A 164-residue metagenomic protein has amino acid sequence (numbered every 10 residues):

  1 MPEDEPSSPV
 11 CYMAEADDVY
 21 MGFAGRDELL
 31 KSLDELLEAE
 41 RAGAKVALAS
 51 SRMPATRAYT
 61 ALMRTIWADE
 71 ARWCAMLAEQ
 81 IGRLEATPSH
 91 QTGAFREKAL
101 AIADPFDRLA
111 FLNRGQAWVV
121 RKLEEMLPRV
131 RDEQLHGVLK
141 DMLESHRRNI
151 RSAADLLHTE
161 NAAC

Functional and structural regions predicted by a protein language model:
M1-S7, V19-G22, L33-E35, D69-G82 (+2 more regions): Short, mixed-charge, low-aromatic patches
P2-E3, R57-T92, S152-A163: Conserved alpha-helical segments that form or flank metal/cofactor-binding pockets of metalloenzymes
E3-E5, E15, E35-E40, E70 (+6 more regions): Glutamate identity and glutamate-enriched acidic tracts
E5-P54, F106-V130, N149: Alpha-helical bundle segments that constitute or directly flank the non-heme di-iron/ferroxidase center
D17, P88-A103, M142, C164: Charge-rich, acidic-biased intrinsically disordered regions
G25-L36, R52-M76, A103-L112, Q134-R147: Alpha-helical scaffold segments that form or flank carboxylate-/histidine-based iron centers
G82, A86-P88, A101-I102, E125-R129: Short, exposed beta-strand "edge-strand" segments with a Pro/Gly-rich flavor and a Y/T-containing core
G115-C164: Preference for long, well-ordered alpha-helical segments
